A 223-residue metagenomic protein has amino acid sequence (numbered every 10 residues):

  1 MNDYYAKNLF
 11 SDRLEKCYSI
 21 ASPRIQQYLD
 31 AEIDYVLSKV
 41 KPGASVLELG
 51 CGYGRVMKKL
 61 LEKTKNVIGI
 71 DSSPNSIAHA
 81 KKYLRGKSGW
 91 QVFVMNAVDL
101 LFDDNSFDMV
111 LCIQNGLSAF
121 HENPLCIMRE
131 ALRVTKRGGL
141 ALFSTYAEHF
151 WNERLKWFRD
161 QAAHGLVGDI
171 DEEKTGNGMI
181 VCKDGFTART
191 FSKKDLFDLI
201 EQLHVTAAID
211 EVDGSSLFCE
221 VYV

Functional and structural regions predicted by a protein language model:
M1-K41: Conserved class I S-adenosyl-L-methionine
G43-G52: Conserved class I S-adenosyl-L-methionine
Y53-D99: Class I SAM-dependent methyltransferase SAM/SAH-binding core
V98-V110: A short acidic, Gly/Pro-enriched loop at the edge of an enzyme's catalytic core that lines a small-molecule cofactor
M109-N123: A short SAM/SAH-binding and catalytic strip from SAM-dependent methyltransferases
L125-R137: A short glycine-rich, Lys/Arg-flanked "PGG" loop and its adjoining helix->strand segment in the class I
L142-D169: Conserved class I S-adenosyl-L-methionine
D184-L203: Short alpha-helix
